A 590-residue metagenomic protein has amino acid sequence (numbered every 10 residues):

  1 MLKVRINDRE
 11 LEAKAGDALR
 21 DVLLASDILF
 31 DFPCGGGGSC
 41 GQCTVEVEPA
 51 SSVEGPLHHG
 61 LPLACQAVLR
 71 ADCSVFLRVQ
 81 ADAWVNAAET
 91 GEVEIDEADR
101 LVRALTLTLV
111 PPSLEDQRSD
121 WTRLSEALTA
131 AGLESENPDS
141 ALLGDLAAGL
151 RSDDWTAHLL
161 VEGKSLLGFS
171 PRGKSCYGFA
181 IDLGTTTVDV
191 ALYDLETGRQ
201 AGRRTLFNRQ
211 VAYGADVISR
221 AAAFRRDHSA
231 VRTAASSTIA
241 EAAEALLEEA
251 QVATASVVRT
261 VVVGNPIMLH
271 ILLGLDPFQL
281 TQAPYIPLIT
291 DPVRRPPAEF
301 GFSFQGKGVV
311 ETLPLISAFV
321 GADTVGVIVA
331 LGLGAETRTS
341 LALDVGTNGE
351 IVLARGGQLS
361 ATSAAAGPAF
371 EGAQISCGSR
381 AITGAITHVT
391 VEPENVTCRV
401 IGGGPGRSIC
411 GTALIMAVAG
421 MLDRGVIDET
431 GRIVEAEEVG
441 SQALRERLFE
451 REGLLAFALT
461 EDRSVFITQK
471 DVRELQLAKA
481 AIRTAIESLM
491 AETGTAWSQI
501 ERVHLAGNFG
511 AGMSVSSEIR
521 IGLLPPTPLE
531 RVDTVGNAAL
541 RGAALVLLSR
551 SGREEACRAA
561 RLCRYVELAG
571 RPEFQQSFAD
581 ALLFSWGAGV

Functional and structural regions predicted by a protein language model:
L29-A50, P56-A71: Local cysteine-cluster metal-coordination motifs and their immediate loop/turn environment, predominantly Fe-S cluster
G36-G38, I181-T187, Y193-E196, N265 (+3 more regions): A short acidic Gly-Thr/Ser loop motif
H59-A180, T185, V231-S236, A240-T254 (+5 more regions): Nucleotide/phosphate-binding catalytic cleft detector across ATP-hydrolyzing and phosphate-transferring enzymes
G184-T185, V190-D216, F278-P292, G326-V329 (+2 more regions): Glycine-rich phosphate-binding loop of actin/hexokinase-like ATP-binding domains
R209-E248, Q374, A385-T390, E474-L477 (+1 more regions): N-terminal phosphate-binding loop and adjacent alpha-helix
V352-R355, R380-A443, A556-L568: A short helix-loop
R355, A491, T495-A560: Catalytic phosphate/nucleotide-handling subdomain of diverse soluble enzymes
L422-T493: A contiguous, well-structured pocket-lining segment that forms one wall/lid of small-molecule binding clefts in soluble
